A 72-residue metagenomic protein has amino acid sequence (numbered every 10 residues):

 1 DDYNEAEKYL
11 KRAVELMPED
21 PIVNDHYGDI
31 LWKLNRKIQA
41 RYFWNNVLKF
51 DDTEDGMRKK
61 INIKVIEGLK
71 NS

Functional and structural regions predicted by a protein language model:
K11-E15, K49: Conserved structural position within tetratricopeptide repeats
V23, G56-M57: TPR alpha-solenoid repeat register
H26, K60-K64, G68: Canonical tetratricopeptide repeat
K33, G68-N71: Register position in tetratricopeptide repeats
